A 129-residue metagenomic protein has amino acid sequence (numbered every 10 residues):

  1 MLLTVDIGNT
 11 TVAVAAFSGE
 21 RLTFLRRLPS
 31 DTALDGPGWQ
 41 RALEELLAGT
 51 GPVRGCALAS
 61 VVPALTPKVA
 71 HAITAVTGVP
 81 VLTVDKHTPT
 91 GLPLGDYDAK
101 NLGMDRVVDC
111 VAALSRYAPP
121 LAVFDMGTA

Functional and structural regions predicted by a protein language model:
M1-E45: Short glycine-rich, Thr/Ser-proximal phosphate-binding strand/loop in the N-terminal lobe of ATP-dependent enzymes
L2-D6, A57, L121-D125: Short glycine-aspartate micro-motif
R41-G55, V76: Phosphate/pyrophosphate-binding loops at sites that engage ATP/ADP/AMP, CoA/4′-phosphopantetheine, polyphosphate
P52-V62, P80-L82: Short glycine-rich phosphate-binding loop at a beta-alpha junction
V62-A64, T128-A129: Gly/Ser/Thr-rich loops at beta-strand to alpha-helix junctions that form or flank small-molecule/cofactor-binding
A64-A72: N-terminal/domain-start alpha-helical segments
V79-T83, T88, L92-A129: Phosphate-binding/catalytic loop of phosphoryl-transfer enzymes
